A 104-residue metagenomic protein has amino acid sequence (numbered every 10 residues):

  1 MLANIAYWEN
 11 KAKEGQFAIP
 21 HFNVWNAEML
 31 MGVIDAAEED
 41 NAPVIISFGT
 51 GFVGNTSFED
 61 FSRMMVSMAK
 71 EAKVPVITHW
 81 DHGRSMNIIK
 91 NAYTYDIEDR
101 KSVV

Functional and structural regions predicted by a protein language model:
M1-P20: N-terminal amphipathic alpha-helix/helix-capping segment at the start of soluble metabolic enzymes
W8, V33, M65: Aromatic/hydrophobic pocket-lining residues that form π-stacking "cages" and hydrophobic walls in ligand
A12, V33, A37, N91-A92: Generic structural signal for hydrophobic
H21-A37: N-terminal glycine-rich phosphate/pyrophosphate-binding loops that anchor nucleotide-derived ligands and cofactors
V24, E39-Y95: Active-site cofactor/substrate anionic-group-binding motifs, chiefly glycine- and Lys/Arg-rich phosphate-binding loops
E98: Receiver (REC) domain switch/active-site residues of two-component response regulators
V103-V104: Conserved small/polar residues in nucleotide/adenosyl-binding loops
